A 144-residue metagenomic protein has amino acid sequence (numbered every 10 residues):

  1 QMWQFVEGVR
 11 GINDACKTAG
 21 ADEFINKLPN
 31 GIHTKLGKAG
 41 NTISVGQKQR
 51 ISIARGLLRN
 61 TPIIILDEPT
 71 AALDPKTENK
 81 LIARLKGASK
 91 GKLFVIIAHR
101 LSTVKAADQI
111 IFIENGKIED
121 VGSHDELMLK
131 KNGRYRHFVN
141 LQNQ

Functional and structural regions predicted by a protein language model:
Q1-K38, A83, G91, L129: ABC ATPase nucleotide-binding domain helical subdomain, centered on the C-loop/LSGGQ "ABC signature"
D22-I51, L73, Q144: ABC-fold ATPase nucleotide-binding domain signature/coupling loops
K27, G31, A83, K105-Q144: C-terminal portion of ABC ATPase nucleotide-binding domains
I53-A54, A98: Short alpha-helix in the ABC ATPase nucleotide-binding domain helical subdomain, immediately C-terminal to the LSGGQ
R59, K90: Conserved signature/switch motifs of ABC ATPase nucleotide-binding domains
I64-D67: Catalytic Walker B motif of ABC-type/P-loop ATPase nucleotide-binding domains
A71-R84: Conserved D-loop/post-Walker B switch-helix segment of ABC ATPase nucleotide-binding domains
G91-A98: Conserved H-loop
